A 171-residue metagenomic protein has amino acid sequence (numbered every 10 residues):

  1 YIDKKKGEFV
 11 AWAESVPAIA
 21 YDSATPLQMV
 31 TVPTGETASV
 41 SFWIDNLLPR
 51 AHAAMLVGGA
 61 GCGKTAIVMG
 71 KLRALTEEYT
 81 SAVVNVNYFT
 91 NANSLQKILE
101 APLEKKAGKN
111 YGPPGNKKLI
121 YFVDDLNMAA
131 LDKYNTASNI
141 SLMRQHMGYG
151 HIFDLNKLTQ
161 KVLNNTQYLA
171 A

Functional and structural regions predicted by a protein language model:
Y1-L119: AAA+ P-loop NTPase catalytic core
I44-L48, A54-V57, L126-K133, L169-A170: Conserved catalytic-core segments centered on acid/base and nucleophilic motifs
L99-A107, F122-L169: Conserved catalytic/switch belt of AAA+ P-loop NTPases
